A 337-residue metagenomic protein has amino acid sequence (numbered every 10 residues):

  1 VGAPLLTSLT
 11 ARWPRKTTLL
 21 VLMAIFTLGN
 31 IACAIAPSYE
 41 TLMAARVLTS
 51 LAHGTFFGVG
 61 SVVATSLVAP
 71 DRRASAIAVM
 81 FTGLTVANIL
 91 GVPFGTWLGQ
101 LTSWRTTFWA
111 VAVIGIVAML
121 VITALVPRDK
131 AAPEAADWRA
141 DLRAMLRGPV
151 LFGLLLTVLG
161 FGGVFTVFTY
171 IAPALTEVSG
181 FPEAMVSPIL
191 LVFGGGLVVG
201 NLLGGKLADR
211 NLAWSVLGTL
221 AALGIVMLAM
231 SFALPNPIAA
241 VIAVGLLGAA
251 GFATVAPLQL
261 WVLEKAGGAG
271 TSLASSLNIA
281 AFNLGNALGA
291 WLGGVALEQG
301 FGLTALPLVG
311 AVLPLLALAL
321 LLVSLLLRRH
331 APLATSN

Functional and structural regions predicted by a protein language model:
V1-E40: Conserved MFS/SLC helix-loop-helix module at the cytosolic interface between two early adjacent transmembrane helices
G2-R15, G200-L212, E298: Helix-to-loop junctions at the C-terminal end of transmembrane segments in multipass secondary transporters
I25-A32, E40-T49, I238-L246: Paired small-residue
Y39, A45-G83: Cytoplasmic helix-loop-helix junction between adjacent transmembrane helices in 12-TM secondary transporters
F56-V68, A253-G267: Intracellular juxtamembrane helix-capping segments at the cytosolic ends of symmetry-related transmembrane helices
A112-A132, L320-S324: C-terminal membrane-cytosol helix-exit motif in multi-pass small-molecule transporters
W214-L258: C-terminal transmembrane helical hairpin of 12-TM major facilitator-type secondary transporters
K265-F301: A late C-terminal transmembrane helix in Major Facilitator Superfamily
